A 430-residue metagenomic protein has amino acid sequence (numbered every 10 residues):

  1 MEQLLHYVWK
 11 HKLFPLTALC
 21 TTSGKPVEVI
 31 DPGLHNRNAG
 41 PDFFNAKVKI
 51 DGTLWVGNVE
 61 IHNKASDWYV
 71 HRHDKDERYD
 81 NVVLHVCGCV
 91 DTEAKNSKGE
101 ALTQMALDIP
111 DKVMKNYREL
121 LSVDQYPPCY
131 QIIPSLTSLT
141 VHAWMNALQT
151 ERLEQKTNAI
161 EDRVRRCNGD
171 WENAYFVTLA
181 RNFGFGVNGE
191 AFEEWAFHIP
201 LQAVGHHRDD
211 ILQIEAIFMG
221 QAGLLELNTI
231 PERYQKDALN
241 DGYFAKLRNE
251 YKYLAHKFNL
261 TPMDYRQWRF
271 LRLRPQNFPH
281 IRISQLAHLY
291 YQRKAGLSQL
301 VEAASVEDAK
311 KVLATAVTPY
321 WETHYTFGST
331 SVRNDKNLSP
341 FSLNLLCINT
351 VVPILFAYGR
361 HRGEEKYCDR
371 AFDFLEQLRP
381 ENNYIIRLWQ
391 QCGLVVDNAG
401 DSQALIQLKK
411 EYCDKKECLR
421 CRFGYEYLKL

Functional and structural regions predicted by a protein language model:
M1-Y7: N-terminal "leader" segments that precede or initiate the main folded domain
Y7-S66, Y79: N-terminal ordered "arm"
P32-R37, N45-I50, W68-K75, V90-N96 (+2 more regions): Catalytic micro-motifs at enzyme active sites that drive phosphoryl/nucleotidyl and oxygen chemistry
N63-S66, K75-V82, G88-V90: Short Cys/His-based metal-binding microdomains
A65-D67, V90-T92, D111-V113, F185 (+2 more regions): Short loop/turn segments at secondary-structure transitions that flank enzyme active sites
V82, V86-W144: Compact, glycine/acidic-enriched structural inserts
Q149-A404, E417: Hydrophobic, aromatic-lined core segments that form the binding pocket/scaffold for planar heteroaromatic ligands
Q403-L430: Cysteine-cluster motifs in flexible loop/terminal segments that predominantly coordinate metals
